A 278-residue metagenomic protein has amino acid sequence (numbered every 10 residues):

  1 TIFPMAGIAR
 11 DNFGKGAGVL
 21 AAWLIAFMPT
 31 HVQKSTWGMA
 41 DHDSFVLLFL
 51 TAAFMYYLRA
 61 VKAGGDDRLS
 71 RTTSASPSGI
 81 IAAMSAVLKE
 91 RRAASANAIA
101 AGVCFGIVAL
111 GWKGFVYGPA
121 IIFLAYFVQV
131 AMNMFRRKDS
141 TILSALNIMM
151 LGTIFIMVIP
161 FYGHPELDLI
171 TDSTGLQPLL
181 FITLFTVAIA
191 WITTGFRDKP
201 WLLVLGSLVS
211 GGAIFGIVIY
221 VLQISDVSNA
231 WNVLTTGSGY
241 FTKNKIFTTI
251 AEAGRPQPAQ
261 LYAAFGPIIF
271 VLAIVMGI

Functional and structural regions predicted by a protein language model:
T1-D11, G16-V87, A93-A131, L146-H164: Membrane-embedded helix bundles of polyisoprenyl
M5-R10, P29, F135-R136, A190-P200 (+1 more regions): Membrane-water interface regions at transmembrane-helix termini and the short interhelical loops of multi-pass membrane
G14, G18, R137, G266 (+1 more regions): Glycine-centered flexibility motif
A40-H42, L69, R137-A145, L167-D168 (+1 more regions): A cytosolic-side transmembrane-helix exit/cap motif
G64-A96, A100, D139-I142, R197-L208 (+1 more regions): Membrane-interfacial, low-structure loops and terminal tails that flank and connect transmembrane helices in multi-pass
A101-F105, Y117-A120, Y126-F127, R136-Y162 (+1 more regions): Hydrophobic alpha-helical membrane-interfacial segments at the cytosolic entry of transmembrane helices
A125-V128, N133, I268-A273: Hydrophobic, membrane-facing alpha-helical anchors
G175-T193, G211-I278: Alpha-helical transmembrane segments at the extracellular/periplasmic loop-to-helix junctions of multi-pass membrane
